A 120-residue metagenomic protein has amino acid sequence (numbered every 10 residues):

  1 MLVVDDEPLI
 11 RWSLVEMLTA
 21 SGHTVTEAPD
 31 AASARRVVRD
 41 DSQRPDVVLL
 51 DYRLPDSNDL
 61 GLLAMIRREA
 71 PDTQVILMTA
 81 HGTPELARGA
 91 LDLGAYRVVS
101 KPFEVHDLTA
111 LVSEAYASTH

Functional and structural regions predicted by a protein language model:
P8-E27, L93: Two-component/phosphorelay signaling modules centered on CheY-like receiver
E27-V47: Acidic, metal-coordinating helix/loop segments flanking the phosphotransfer/catalytic sites of two-component signaling
D30, N58-G61: Acidic catalytic/metal-coordinating carboxylates
L60-D72: Short amphipathic alpha-helix used as the core "switch/output" element in two-component signaling
G61, G82-R97: Alpha4 helix (beta4-alpha4-beta5 surface) of REC/receiver domains from two-component response regulators
E85, F103-S113: C-terminal output helix
